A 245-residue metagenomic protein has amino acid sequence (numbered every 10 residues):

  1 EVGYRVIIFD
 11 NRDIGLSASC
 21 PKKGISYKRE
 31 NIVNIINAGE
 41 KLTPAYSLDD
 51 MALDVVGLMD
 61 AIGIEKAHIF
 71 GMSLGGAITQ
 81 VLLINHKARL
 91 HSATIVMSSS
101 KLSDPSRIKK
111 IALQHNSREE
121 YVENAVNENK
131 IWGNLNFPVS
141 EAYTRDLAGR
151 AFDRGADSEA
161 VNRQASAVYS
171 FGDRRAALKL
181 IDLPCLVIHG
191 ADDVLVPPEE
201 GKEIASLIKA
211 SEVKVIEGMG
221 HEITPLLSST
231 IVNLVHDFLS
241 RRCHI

Functional and structural regions predicted by a protein language model:
V2-I35: Conserved alpha/beta-hydrolase
I36-A38, L42, D49-A67: Conserved acidic catalytic loop of the alpha/beta-hydrolase fold
G71, G75, T79: Gly/Ala-rich beta-loop-alpha elbow adjacent to hydrolase catalytic centers
Q80, I84, S92-E119: Flexible "cap/lid" loop of the alpha/beta hydrolase fold
R107-A176, L183: Alpha/beta-hydrolase
I181, V187-H189, D193: Short beta-strand/loop motif that positions the catalytic acidic residue of the alpha/beta-hydrolase fold
V194-E200: Conserved alpha/beta-hydrolase "acid-adjacent" motif
S211-I245: Catalytic active-site module of serine/aspartate enzymes centered on a nucleophile-bearing elbow/loop
